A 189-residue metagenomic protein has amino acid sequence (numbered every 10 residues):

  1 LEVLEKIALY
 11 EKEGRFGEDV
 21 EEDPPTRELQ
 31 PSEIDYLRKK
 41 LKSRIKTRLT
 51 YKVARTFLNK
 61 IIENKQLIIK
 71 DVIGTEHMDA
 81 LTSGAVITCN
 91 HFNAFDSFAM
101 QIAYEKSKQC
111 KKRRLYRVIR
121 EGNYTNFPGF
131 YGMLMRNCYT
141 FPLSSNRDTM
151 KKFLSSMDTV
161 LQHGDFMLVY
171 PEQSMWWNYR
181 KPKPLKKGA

Functional and structural regions predicted by a protein language model:
L1-Y104, K112-R113, G129-G132, R136-N137: Membrane-anchoring hydrophobic helices of lipid-metabolizing enzymes
L67-A189: Soluble catalytic domains of membrane acyltransferases
